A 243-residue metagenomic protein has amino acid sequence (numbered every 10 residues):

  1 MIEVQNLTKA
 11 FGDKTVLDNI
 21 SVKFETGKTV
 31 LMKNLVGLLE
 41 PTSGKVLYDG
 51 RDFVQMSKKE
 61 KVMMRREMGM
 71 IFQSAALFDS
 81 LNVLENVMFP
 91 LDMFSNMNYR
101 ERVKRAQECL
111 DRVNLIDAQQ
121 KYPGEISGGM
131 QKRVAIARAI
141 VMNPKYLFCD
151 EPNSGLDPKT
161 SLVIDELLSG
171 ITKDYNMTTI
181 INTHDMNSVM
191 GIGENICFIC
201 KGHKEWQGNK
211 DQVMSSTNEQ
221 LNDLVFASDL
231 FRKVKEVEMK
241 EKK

Functional and structural regions predicted by a protein language model:
V36: Helix-to-loop junction immediately C-terminal to a conserved catalytic motif
G44-D52: Conserved ABC transporter NBD signature motif
D52, Y99-D117: Conserved ABC ATPase "signature" region
Y122-I126, M130: Conserved ABC ATPase signature
V141-K145: A short, proline-enriched helix->beta-strand linker immediately N-terminal to the Walker B motif in ABC-type P-loop
L147-D150: Catalytic Walker B motif of ABC-type/P-loop ATPase nucleotide-binding domains
P158-T160: Helix N-cap at the start of a conserved alpha-helix in ABC-type nucleotide-binding domains
